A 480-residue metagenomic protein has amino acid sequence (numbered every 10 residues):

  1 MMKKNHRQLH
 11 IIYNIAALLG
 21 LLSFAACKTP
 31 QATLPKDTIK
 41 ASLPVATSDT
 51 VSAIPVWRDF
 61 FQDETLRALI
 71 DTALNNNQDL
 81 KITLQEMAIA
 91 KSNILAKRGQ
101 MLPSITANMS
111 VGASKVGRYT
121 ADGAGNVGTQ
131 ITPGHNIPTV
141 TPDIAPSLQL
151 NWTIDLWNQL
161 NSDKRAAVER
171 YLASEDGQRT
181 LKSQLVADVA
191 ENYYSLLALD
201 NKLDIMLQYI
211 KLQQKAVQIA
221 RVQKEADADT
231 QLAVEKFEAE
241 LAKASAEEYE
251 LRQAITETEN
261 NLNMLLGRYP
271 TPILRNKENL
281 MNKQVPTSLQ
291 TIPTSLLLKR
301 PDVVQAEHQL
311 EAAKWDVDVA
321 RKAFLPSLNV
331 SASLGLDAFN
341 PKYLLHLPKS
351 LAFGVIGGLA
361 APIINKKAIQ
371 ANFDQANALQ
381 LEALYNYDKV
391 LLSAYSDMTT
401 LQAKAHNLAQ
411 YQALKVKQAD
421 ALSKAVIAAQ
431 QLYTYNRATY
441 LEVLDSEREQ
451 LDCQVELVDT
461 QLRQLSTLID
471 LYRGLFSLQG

Functional and structural regions predicted by a protein language model:
M2-N75, R252-S295, P341, R473-G480: Terminal intrinsically disordered/low-complexity segments used for targeting and assembly
K3, K28, Q178-I292, K404 (+2 more regions): Periplasmic alpha-helical coiled-coil/stalk elements that build and connect Gram-negative outer-membrane
C27-A41, L74-D155, E257-I273, I292-A371 (+2 more regions): A small-residue-enriched
L66-A68, I89, D143-A145, E191 (+3 more regions): Transmembrane beta-barrel architecture of outer-membrane proteins
I82, R98, I154-K182, L232 (+6 more regions): Sec/SRP-type N-terminal targeting helices
V217, K243-T271, K417-S477: Short segments within alpha-helical structural elements
D227-T230, A394, L401, N436-Y440: Alpha-helical heptad-repeat coiled-coil segments that mediate oligomerization/polymerization in large
